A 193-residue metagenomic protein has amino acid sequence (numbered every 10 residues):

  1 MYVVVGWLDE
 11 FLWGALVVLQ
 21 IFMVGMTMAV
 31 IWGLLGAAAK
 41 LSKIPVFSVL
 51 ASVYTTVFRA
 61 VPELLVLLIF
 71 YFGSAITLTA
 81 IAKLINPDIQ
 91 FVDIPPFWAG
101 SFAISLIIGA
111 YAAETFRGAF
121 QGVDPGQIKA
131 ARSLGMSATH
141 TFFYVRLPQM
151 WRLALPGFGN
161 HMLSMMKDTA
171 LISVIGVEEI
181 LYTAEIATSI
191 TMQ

Functional and structural regions predicted by a protein language model:
M1-Q193: Transmembrane alpha-helices and adjacent helix-loop boundaries
